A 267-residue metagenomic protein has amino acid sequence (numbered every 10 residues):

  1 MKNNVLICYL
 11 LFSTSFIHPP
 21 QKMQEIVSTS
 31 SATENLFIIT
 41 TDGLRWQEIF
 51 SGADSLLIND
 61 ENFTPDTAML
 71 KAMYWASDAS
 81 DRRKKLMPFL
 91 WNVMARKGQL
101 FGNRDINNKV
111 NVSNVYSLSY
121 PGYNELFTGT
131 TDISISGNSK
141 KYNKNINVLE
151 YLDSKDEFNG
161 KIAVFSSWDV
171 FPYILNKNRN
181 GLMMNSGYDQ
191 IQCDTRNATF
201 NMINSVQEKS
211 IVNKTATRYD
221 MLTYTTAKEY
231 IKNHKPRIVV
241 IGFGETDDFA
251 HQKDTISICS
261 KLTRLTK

Functional and structural regions predicted by a protein language model:
M1-A32: Bacterial Sec-dependent N-terminal signal peptides
A32, Q47, S51-V115: Short, structured active-site-proximal loop/turn typified by the sulfatase FGly-forming signature C/S-X-P-X-R
A32-F37, R96-N103, D156-I162, H234-V239: Loop/turn elements at helix/coil->beta-strand transitions in domains of secreted/extracellular proteins
T33-E48, L152, R237-G244, L262-K267: Beta-strand elements within well-structured catalytic alpha/beta cores of enzymes that handle phosphate/sulfate esters
Q47-A53, D105, S136-S139, I174-N178 (+1 more regions): Short, solvent-exposed loop/turn and secondary-structure capping segments
T128-K141, N180-T215, Y219: Acidic, His- and aromatic-enriched active-site or binding-groove loops in soluble protein domains that engage sugars
K177-N178, K228-K267: Active-site His/acidic residue clusters
T217-K232: A Trp-anchored, charged/polar loop motif used as the substrate-binding/catalytic surface of acyl/ester-handling
